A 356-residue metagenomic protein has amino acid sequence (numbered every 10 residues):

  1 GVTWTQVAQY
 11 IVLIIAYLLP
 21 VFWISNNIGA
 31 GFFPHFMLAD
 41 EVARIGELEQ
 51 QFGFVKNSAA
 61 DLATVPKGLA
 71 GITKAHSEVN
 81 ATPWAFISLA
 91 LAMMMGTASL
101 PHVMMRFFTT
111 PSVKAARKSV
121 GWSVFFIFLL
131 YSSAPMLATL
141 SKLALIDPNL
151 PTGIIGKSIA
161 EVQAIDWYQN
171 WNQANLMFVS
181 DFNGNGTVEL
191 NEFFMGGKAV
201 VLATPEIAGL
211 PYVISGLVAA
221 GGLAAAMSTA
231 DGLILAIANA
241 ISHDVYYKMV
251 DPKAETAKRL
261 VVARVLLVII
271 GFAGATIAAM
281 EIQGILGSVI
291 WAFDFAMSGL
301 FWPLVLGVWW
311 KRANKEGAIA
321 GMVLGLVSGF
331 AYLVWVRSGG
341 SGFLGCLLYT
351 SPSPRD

Functional and structural regions predicted by a protein language model:
G1-S351, R355-D356: Membrane-embedded helix-loop-helix hairpins and adjacent transmembrane boundary segments in multi-pass transporters
